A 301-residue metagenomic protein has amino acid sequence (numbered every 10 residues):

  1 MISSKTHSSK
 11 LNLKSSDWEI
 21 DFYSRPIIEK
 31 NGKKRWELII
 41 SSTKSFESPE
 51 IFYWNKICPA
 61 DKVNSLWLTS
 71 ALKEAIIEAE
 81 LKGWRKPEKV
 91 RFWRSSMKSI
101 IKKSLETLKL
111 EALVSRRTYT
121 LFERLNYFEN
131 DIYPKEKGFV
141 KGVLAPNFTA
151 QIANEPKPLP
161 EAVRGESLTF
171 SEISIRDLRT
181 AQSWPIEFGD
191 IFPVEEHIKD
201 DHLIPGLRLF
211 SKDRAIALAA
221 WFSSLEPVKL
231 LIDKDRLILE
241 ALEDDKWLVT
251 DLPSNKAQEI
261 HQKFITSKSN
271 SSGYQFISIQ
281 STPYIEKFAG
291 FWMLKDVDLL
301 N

Functional and structural regions predicted by a protein language model:
M1-N301: Secondary-structure boundary/capping micro-motif
